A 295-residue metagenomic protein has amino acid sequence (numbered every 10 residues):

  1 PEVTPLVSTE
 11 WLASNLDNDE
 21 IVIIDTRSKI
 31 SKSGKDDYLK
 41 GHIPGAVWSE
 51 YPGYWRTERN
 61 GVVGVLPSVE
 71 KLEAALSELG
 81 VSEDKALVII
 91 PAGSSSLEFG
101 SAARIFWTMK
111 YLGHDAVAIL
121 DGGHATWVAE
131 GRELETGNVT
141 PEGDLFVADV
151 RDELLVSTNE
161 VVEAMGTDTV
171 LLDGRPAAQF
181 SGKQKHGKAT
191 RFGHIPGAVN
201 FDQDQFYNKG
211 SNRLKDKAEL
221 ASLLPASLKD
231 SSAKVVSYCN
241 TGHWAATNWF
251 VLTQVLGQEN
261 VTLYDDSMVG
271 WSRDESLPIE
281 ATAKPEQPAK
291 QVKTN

Functional and structural regions predicted by a protein language model:
P1-K29: N-terminal module-boundary/linker segments of secreted carbohydrate-active enzymes
E2-S8, S14, T57, H124-P196 (+1 more regions): Active-site neighborhoods of enzymes that stabilize oxyanions during catalysis
I23-V69: N-terminal carbohydrate-binding/catalytic regions of secreted carbohydrate-active enzymes
S28-S31, P52-R56, G93-L97, H124-T126 (+4 more regions): Solvent-exposed loop/turn segments at secondary-structure junctions within structured extracellular/periplasmic domains
R56-K85, Q203-V235: Helix-loop module immediately N-terminal to the HCX5R catalytic loop in PTP-like cysteine phosphatase domains
L66-A164, Q184, G193, W244-V261 (+1 more regions): Thiolate-centered catalytic microenvironments shared by cysteine-dependent enzyme domains
S222, D230-K284: C-terminal soluble interaction/assembly domains
